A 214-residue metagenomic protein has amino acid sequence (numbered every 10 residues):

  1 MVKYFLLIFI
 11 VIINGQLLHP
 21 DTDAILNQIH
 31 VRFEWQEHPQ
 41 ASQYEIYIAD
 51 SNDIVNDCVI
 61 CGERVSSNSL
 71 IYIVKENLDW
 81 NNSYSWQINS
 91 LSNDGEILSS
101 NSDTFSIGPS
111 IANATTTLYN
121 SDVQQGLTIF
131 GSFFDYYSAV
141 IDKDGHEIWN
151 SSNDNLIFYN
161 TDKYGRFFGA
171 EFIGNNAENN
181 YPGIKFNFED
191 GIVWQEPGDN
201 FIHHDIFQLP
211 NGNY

Functional and structural regions predicted by a protein language model:
V2-I13: Sec-dependent N-terminal signal peptides
Q16-P39, W80, N101-I111: Pro/Thr/Ser/Gly-rich low-complexity, intrinsically disordered linker/stalk tracts
E34-Q36, Y47, N89: Residue-level recognition of well-ordered beta-strand positions that form the cores of beta-sheet-rich folds across
H38, K75-D79, L209: Hydrophobic loop/turn residues within beta-sheet-rich immunoglobulin-like superfamily modules
H38-S42, S132-D135: Short proline/glycine-enriched turn/loop motifs at strand-loop junctions of beta-rich domains
E45-S83, N93-D103: Recognizes extended acidic, P/S/T-rich segments that occur within or adjacent to Ig-like beta-sandwich modules
S90-Y214: Histidine-/acidic-rich catalytic cores in large beta-rich domains
